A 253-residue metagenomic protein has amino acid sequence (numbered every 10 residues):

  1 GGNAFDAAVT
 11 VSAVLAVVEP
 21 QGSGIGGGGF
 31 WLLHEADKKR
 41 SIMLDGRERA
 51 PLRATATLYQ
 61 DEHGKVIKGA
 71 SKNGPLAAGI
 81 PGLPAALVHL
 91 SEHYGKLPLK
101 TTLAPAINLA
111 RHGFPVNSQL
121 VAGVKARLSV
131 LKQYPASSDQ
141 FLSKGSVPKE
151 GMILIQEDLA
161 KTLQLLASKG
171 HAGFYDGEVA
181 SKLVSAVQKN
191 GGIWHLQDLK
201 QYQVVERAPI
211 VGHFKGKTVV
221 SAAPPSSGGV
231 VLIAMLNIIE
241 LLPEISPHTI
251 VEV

Functional and structural regions predicted by a protein language model:
A4-K169, F174-D176, S181-A223, S227 (+1 more regions): Noncatalytic scaffold domains of N-terminal-nucleophile
V230: Flexible, polar/acidic helix-loop-strand segments at domain edges
P243-V253: Internal maturation/activation junctions in enzymes
